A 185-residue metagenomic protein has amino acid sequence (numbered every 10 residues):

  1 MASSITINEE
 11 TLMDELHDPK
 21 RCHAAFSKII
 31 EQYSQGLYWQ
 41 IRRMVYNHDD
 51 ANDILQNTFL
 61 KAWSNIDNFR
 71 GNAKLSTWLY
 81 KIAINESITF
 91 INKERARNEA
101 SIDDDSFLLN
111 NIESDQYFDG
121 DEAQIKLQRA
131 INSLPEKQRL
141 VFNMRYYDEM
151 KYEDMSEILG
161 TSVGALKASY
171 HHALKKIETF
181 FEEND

Functional and structural regions predicted by a protein language model:
M1-G36, R43, D154, E183: N-terminal module of bacterial RNA polymerase sigma factors
I5-T11, R97-G120: Internal acidic/polar
D18, Y46, F59-K74: Sigma70-family region 2
I30-H48, N65, I131, K176 (+1 more regions): Amphipathic, Lys/Arg- and hydrophobic-enriched alpha-helical face
W39, D53-L60, A73-N85: Structural recognition of an alpha-helix C-terminal capping motif at a helix-to-coil junction
N68-R70, K81-S101: Arg/Lys-rich amphipathic alpha helix in sigma70-family domain 2
I88, Q138, E157-N184: DNA-recognition helix of helix-turn-helix
V141-R145: A short pre-motif secondary-structure segment
